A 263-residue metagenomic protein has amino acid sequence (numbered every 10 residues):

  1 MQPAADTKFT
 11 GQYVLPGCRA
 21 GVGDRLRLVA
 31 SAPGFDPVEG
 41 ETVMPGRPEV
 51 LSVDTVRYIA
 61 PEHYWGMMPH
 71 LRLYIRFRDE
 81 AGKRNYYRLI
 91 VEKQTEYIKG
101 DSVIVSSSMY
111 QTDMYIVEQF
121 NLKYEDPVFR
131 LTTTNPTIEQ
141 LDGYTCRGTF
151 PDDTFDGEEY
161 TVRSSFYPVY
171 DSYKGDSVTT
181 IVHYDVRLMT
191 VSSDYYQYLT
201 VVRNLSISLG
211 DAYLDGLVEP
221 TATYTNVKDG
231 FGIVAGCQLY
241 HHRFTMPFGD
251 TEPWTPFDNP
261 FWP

Functional and structural regions predicted by a protein language model:
M1-P263: A sequence/structural signal for flexible, mid-protein segments enriched in small/helix-disrupting residues
